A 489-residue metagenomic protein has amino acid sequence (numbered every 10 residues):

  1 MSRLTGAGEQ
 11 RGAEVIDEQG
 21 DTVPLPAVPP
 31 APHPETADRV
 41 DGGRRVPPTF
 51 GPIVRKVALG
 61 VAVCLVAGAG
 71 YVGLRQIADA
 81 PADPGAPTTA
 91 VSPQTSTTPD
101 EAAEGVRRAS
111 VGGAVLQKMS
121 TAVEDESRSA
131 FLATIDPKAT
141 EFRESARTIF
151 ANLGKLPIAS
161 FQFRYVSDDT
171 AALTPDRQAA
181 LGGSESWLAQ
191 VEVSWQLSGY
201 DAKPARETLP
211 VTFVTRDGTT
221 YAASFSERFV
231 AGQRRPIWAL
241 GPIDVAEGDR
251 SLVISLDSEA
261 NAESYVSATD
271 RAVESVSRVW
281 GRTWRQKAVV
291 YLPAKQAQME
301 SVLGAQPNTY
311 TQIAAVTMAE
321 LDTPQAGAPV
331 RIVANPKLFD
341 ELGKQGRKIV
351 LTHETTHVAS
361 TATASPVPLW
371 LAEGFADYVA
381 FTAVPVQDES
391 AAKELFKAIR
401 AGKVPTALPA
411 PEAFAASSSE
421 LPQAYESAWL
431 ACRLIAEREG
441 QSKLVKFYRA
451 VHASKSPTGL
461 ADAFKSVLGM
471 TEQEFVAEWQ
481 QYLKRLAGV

Functional and structural regions predicted by a protein language model:
S2-D83, A151, V404-L408, S419-P422 (+1 more regions): Beta/coil-rich, acidic/histidine-enriched accessory regions frequently appended to metallopeptidases
S2-T5, E14, E18, E35 (+4 more regions): Short beta-strand edge/turn micro-motifs at domain boundaries
A62, G70-D125: Short, low-complexity N-terminal intrinsically disordered segments enriched in polar/charged residues
E104, R128-Q178: Short solvent-exposed beta->alpha transition segments
I158, S184-S186, R206-T208, L240 (+4 more regions): Extracytoplasmic
A171-L197: Long, charge-dense tracts
E247-P368, L460: Juxtacatalytic substrate-recognition/specificity segment
M318-P324, Q345-G346, V350, A362-V489: Acidic/His/Gly-enriched intrinsically disordered linker/tail segments that often contain short helix/coil "MoRF-like"
